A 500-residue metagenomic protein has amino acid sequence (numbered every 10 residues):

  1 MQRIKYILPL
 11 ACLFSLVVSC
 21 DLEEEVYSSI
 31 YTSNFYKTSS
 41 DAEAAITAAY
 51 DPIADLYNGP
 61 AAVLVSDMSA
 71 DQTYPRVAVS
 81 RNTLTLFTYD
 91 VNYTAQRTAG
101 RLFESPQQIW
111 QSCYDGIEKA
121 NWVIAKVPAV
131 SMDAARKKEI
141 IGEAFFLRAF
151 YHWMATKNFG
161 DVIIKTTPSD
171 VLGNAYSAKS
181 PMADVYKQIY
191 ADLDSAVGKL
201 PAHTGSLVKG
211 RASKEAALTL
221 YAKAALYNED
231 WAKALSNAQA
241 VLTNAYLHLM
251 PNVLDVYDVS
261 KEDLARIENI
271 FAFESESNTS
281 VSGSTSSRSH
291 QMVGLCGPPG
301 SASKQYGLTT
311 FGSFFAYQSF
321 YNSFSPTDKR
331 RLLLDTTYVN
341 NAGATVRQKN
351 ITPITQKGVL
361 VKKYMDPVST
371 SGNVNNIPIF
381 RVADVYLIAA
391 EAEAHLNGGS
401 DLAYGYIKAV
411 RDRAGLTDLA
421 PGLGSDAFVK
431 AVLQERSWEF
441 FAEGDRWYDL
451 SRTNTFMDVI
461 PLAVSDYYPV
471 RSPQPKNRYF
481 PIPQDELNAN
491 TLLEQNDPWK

Functional and structural regions predicted by a protein language model:
L16-S19: C-terminal motif of bacterial Sec signal peptides marking the signal peptidase cleavage site
D21-E23: Bacterial signal peptide processing site
S39, E43, T47, D51-Y57 (+6 more regions): Conserved, well-structured interaction surfaces
S39-S40, I46, Y50-P60, Q72-S112 (+4 more regions): Elongated scaffold/linker segments in the mid-to-C-terminal portions of large proteins
W231, G399-S400: TPR-repeat structural position
